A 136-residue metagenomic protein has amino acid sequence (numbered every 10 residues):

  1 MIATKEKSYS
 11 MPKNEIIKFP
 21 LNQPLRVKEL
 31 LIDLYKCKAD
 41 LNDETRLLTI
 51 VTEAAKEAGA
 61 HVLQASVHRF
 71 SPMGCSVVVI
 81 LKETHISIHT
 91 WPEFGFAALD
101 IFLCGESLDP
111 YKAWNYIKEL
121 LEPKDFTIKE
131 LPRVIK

Functional and structural regions predicted by a protein language model:
M1-K136: Polybasic/polar functional segments that serve as interface/processing modules
